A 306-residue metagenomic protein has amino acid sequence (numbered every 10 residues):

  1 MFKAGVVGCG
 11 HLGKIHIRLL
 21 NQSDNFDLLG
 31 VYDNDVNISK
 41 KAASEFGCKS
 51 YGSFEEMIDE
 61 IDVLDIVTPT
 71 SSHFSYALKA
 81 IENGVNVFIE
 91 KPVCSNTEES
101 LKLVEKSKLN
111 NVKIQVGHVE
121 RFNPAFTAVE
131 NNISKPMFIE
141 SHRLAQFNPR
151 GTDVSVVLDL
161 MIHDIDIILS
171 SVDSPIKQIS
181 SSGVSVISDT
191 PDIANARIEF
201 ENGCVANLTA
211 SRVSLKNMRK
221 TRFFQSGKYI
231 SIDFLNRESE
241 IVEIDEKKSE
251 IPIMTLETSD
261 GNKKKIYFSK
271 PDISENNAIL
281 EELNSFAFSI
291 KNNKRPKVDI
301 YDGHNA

Functional and structural regions predicted by a protein language model:
M1-E45, I168: N-terminal Rossmann-like dinucleotide-binding module
H16, F46-V104: Beta-loop-alpha module in the N-terminal Rossmann-like domain of NAD(P)-dependent dehydrogenases, especially those
C48, N83-V85, N110-K113, C204: A short helix->loop->beta-strand "cap" motif at the edges of active sites that frequently abuts
G52, I89, I114-V116, E140 (+1 more regions): Hydrophobic residues in well-ordered beta-strands that form the structural core
V63-T68, E281-A306: C-terminal helix-rich "cap/oligomerization" subdomain common to oxidoreductases
C94-G151: A contiguous active-site-proximal alpha/beta segment in oxidoreductase catalytic domains
G117-P124, F147-Q178, P191-D192, G303: Mid-domain beta-loop-alpha active-site segment that forms a flexible, acidic cofactor/metal-binding surface
I165-V242, N276-N292: Contiguous beta-strand/loop segments that form the cofactor/metal-binding neighborhood of enzyme cores
